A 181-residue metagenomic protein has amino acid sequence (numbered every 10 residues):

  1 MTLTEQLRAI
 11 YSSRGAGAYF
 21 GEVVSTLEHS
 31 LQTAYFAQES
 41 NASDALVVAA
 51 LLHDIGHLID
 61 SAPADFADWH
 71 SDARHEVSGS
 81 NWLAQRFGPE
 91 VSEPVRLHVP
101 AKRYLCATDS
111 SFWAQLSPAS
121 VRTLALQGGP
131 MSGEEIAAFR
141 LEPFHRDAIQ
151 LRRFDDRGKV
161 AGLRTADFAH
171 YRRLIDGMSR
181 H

Functional and structural regions predicted by a protein language model:
M1-Y11, D44: Basic, low-complexity segments
Q6, Q32, S78: Short Gly/charged-rich anion-binding patches and loops
R8-L31, G56-D60, F66: Active-site flanking loop/helix segments enriched in acidic
I10-R14, W82, P94, F154 (+1 more regions): Residues that form generic nucleotide/phosphate-binding pockets
S25, F139-P143, L163-A166: Short amphipathic alpha-helical interaction segments
F36-R153: Divalent metal-dependent catalytic cores for phosphoryl transfer on phosphate-bearing substrates
R157-H181: Charged phosphate-binding loop/patch that engages nucleotide di/tri-phosphates or the phosphate backbone of nucleic
